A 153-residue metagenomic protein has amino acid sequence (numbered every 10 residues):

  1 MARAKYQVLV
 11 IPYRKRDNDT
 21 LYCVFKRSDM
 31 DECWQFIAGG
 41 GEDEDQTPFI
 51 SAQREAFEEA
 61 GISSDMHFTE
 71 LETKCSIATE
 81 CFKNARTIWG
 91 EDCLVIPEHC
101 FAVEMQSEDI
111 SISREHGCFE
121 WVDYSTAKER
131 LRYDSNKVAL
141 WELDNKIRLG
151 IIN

Functional and structural regions predicted by a protein language model:
M1-I37: N-terminal strand-loop-strand
A2, K26, E91-C93, I110-I112: Short secondary-structure boundary/capping segments
Q35, V95, W121: Short aromatic/basic micro-patch
F36-K74: The catalytic Nudix box helix
I37-A38, N84-I88, N153: Functional cleft and adjacent loop/helix regions within the main domain that mediate ligand binding or catalysis
G61-E108: Active-site segment of metal-dependent pyrophosphate-handling enzymes, primarily the Nudix hydrolase catalytic core
E98-W141: NUDIX/MutT-family hydrolases
N145-N153: Generic C-terminal helix-cap and adjacent flexible tail
